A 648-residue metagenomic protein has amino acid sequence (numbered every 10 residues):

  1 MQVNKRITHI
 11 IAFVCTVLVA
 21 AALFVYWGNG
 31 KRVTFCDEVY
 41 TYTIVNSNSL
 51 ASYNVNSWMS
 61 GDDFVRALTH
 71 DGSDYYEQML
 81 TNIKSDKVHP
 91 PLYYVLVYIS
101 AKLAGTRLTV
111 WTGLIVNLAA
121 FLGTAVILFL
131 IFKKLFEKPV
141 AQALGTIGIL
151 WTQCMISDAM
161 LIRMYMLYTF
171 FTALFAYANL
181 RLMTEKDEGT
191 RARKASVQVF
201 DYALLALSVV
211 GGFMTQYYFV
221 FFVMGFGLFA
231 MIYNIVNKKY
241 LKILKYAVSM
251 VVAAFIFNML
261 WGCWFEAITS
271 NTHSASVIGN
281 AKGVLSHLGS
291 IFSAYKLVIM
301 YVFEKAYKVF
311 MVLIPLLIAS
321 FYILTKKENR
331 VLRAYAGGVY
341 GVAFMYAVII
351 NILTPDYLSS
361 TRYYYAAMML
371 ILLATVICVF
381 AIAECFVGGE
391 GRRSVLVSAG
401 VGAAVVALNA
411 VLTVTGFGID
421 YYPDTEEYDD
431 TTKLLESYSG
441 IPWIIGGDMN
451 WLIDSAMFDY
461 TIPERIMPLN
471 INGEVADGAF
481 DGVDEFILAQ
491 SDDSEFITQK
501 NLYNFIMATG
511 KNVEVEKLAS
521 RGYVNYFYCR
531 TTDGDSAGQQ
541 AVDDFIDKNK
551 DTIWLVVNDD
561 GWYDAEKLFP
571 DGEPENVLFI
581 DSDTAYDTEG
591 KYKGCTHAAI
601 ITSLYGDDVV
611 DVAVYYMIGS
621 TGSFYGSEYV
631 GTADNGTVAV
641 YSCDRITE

Functional and structural regions predicted by a protein language model:
T8-A67, V252-E266: Transmembrane signal-anchor helices characteristic of membrane glycosylation enzymes that use polyprenol
F13-V17, V252, I382-T415: Signature aromatic-anchored transmembrane alpha helix within multi-pass, membrane-resident enzymes that catalyze glycan
G28, P91-Y94, T106-F121, T146-T169 (+3 more regions): Aromatic- and kink-enriched transmembrane "portal" helix at the membrane-lumen/periplasm boundary that abuts
T112-F136, L174: Transmembrane-helix motifs of polytopic, lipid-linked glycan transferases
L128-W151: Transmembrane-helix signature of polytopic, membrane-embedded enzymes that assemble or transfer cell-envelope glycans
G145, A195-Y217, V252-A253: Membrane-interface alpha helices of multi-pass inner-membrane proteins
L167-Y168, F221, G338-A343, T354-V387: Hydrophobic/aromatic-rich transmembrane helices and adjacent perimembrane loops
A230-N234, K305-R333, G337: Hydrophobic, aromatic-rich transmembrane alpha-helices and their immediate juxtamembrane boundary segments
